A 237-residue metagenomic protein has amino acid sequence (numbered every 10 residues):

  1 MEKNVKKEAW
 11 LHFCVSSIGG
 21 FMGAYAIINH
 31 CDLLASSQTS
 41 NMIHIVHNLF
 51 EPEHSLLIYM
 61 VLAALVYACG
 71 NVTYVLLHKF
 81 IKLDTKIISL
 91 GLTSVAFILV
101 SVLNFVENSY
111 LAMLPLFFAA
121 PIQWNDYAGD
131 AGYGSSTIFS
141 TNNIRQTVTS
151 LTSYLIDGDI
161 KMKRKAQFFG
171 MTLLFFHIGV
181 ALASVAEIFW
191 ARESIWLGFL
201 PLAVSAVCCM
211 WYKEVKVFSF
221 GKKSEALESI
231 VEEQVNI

Functional and structural regions predicted by a protein language model:
E2-I237: Alpha-helical transmembrane segments of multi-pass membrane proteins
